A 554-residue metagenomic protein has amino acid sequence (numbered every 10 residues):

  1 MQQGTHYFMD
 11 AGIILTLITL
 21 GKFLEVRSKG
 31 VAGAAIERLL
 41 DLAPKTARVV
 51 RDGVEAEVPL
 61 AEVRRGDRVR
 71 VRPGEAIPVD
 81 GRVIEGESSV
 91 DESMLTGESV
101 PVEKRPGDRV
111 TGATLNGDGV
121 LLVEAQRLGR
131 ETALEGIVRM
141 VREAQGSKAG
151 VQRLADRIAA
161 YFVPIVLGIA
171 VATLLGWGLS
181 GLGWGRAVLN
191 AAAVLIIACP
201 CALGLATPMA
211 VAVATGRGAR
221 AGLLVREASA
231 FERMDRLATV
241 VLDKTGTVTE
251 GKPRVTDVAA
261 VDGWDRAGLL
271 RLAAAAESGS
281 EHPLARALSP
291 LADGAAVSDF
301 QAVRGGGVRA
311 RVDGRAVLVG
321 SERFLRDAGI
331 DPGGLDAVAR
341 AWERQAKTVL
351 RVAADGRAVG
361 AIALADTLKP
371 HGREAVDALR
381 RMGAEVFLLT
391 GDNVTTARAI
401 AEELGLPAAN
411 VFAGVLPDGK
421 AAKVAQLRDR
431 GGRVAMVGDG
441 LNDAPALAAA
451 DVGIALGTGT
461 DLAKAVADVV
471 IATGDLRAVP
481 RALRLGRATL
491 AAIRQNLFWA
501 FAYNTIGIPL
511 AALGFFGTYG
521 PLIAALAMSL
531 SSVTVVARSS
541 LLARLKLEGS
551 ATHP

Functional and structural regions predicted by a protein language model:
M1, V138-V171, L179, A187 (+6 more regions): Soluble-to-membrane junctions at the N-terminal ends of transmembrane alpha-helices in multi-pass ion-transporting
M1-T46, K148, R157, P164 (+3 more regions): Transmembrane helix-loop-helix hairpins at the membrane interface
Q2-I14, L154, G168, L179-A198 (+3 more regions): Membrane-water interface of transmembrane alpha-helices in multipass transporters/channels
M9, R38-E131, E135, S229-A273 (+1 more regions): Conserved cytosolic catalytic loops of P-type ATPases
I13-P73, K104, Q152-L154, L224-V225 (+4 more regions): Juxtamembrane coupling segments of multi-pass membrane pumps/enzymes
P73, G314, T348, A354-Q495 (+1 more regions): Conserved ATP-binding TGD loop and adjacent catalytic N/P-domain core of P-type ATPases
L95, L154, L189, C199-A276 (+5 more regions): Conserved catalytic phosphorylation-site environment of P-type ATPases
V255-A384, V394, L406-V424: P-type ATPase nucleotide-binding
